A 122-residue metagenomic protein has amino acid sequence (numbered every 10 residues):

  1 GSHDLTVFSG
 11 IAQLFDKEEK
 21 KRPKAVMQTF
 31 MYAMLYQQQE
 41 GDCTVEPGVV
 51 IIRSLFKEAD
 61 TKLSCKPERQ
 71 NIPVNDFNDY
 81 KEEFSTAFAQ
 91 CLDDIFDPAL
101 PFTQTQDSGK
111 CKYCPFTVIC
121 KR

Functional and structural regions predicted by a protein language model:
G1-R122: RecB-family 4Fe-4S metal-dependent nuclease core
